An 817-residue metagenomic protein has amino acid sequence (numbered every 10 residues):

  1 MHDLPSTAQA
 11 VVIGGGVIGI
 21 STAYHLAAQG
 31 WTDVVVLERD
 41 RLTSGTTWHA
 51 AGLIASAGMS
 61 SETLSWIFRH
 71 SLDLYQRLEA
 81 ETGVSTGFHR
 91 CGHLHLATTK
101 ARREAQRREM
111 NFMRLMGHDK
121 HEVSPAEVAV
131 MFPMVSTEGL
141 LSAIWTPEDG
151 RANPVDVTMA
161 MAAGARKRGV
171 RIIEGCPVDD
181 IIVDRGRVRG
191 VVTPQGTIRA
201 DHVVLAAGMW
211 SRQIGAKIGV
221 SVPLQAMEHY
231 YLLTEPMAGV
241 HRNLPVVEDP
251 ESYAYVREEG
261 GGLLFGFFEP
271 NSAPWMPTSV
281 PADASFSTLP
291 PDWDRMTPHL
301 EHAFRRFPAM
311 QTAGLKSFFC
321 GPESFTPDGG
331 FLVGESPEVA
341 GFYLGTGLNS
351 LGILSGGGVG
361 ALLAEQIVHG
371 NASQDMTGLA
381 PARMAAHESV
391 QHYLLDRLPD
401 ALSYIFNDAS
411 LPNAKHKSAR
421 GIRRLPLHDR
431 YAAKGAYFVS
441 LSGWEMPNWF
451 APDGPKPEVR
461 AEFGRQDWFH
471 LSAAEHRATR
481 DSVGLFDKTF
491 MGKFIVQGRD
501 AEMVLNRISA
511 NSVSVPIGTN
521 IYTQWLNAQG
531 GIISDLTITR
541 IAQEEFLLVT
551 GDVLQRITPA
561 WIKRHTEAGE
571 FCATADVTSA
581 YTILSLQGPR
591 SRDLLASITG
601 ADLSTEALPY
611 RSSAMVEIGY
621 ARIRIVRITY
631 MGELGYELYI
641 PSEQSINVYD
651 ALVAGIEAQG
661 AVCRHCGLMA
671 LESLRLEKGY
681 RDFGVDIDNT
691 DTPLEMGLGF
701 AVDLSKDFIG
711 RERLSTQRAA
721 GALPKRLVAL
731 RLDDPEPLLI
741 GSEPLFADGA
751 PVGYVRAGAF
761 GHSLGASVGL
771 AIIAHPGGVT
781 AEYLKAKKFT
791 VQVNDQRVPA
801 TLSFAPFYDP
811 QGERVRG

Functional and structural regions predicted by a protein language model:
D3-I18, V35: Beta1/beta-strand and adjacent pyrophosphate-binding region of the FAD-binding site in flavoprotein oxidoreductases
P5-A8, V192-H202: Core beta-strand elements of the Rossmann-like FAD/NAD(P) dinucleotide-binding domain in flavoenzyme oxidoreductases
Y24-A28, G52-A55, R77, V84-G92 (+4 more regions): Active-site substrate-recognition segment that forms the wall of the catalytic cavity or substrate channel
A27-W48: Glycine-rich FAD pyrophosphate-binding loop
G52-M131, E251-V256, G260-G262, D283 (+3 more regions): Dinucleotide-binding Rossmann-like beta1-alpha1 core, especially the glycine-rich loop that anchors the ADP
L74-R77, E81, H89, T98-E174 (+4 more regions): Flavin (FAD/FMN) cofactor-binding and adjacent substrate-gating region of FAD-dependent oxidoreductase domains
P154, E251, P290-A401, I405-L411 (+1 more regions): C-terminal catalytic lobe of FAD-dependent flavoproteins
Q374-D375, M384-G817: Glycine/proline-enriched, intrinsically flexible loops and inter-domain linkers
